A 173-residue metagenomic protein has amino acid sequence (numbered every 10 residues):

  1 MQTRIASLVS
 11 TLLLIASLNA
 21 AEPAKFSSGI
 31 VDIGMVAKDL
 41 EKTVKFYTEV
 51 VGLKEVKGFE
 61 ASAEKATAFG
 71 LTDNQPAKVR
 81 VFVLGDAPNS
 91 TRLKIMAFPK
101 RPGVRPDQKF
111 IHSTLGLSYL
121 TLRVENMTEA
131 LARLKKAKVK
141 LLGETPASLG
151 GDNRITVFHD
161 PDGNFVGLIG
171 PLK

Functional and structural regions predicted by a protein language model:
Q2-S10, A20-F26, M35, G58 (+2 more regions): Vicinal oxygen chelate
I15-L18: N-terminal signal peptide c-region/cleavage motif recognized by signal peptidases
A24, G70-T72, F110-I111: Short consensus segments that form the blades of beta-propeller domains, in both extracellular/periplasmic
G29-I33, S113-S118: Short amphipathic alpha-helical segments
V36-S90, K136, S148-G150, T156-H159: Core segments of cupin and vicinal oxygen chelate
A63-A68, P102-Q108: A short, acidic/glycine-rich surface segment
P88, P99-G103: Active-site/binding-pocket entry motifs
D107-Q108, L117-T121: A short, surface-exposed interaction/processing loop segment used at functional sites
